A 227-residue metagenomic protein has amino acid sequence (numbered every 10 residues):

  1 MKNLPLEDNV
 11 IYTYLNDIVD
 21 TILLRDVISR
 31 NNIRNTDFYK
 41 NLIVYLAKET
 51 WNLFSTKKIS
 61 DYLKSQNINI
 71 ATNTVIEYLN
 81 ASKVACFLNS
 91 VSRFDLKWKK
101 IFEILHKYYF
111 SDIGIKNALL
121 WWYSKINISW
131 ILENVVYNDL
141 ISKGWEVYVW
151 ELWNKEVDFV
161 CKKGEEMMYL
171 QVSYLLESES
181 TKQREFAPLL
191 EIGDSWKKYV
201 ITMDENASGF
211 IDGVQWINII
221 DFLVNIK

Functional and structural regions predicted by a protein language model:
N3-M167: Accessory nucleic acid-recognition modules appended to NTPase machines
Y109, L170, Y199-I201, Q215-I217: Hydrophobic/aromatic beta-strand patches that form the interior of the parallel beta-sheet core in alpha/beta enzyme
E146, K197, G213-Q215: Conserved beta-strand segments of alpha/beta enzyme cores
V149, S195-T202: Short, hydrophobic beta-strand segments that form beta-sheet elements in well-ordered domains
M167-E177: Active-site ExK catalytic segment of metal-dependent nucleases
L176-A187: Active-site-adjacent loop/helix micro-motif of nuclease/hydrolase catalytic cores
A187-W196: Arginine/glycine-rich "motif VI" loop of SF2 helicases in the C-terminal RecA-like domain
E205-K227: Domain-level recognition of nuclease-like catalytic cores that cleave nucleotide substrates
